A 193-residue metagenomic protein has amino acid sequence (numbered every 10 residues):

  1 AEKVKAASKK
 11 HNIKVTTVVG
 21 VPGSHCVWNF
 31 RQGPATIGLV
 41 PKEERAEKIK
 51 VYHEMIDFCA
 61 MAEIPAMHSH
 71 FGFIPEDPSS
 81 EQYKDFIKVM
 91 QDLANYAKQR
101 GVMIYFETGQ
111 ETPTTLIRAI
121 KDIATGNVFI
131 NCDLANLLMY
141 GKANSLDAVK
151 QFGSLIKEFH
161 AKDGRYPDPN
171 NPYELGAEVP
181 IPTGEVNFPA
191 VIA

Functional and structural regions predicted by a protein language model:
A1, G23, G72, D133 (+1 more regions): Flexible loop residues that form catalytic and substrate-binding hotspots at small-molecule/glycan-binding clefts
A1-K9, F71-P78: Glycine-rich, proline-tolerant flexible connector loops at the mouths of alpha/beta enzymes
E2-T16, V51-M61, N144-K157, P189-A193: Short amphipathic alpha-helices and their capping/turn segments at secondary-structure boundaries
T16-V27: Short, solvent-exposed beta-strand-terminating loops
V18, I87-E185: Acidic/histidine-rich catalytic cores of soluble enzymes
S24, E76, M139, V186-F188: Short, electropositive, low-hydrophobicity segments enriched in small/polar residues
H25-F129: Active-site acidic/histidine proton-transfer and metal-coordination neighborhood in alpha/beta enzyme cores
E43, V179, P189: Aromatic-anchored helix/helix-loop segment that forms the rim or "lid" of small-molecule/cofactor binding pockets
